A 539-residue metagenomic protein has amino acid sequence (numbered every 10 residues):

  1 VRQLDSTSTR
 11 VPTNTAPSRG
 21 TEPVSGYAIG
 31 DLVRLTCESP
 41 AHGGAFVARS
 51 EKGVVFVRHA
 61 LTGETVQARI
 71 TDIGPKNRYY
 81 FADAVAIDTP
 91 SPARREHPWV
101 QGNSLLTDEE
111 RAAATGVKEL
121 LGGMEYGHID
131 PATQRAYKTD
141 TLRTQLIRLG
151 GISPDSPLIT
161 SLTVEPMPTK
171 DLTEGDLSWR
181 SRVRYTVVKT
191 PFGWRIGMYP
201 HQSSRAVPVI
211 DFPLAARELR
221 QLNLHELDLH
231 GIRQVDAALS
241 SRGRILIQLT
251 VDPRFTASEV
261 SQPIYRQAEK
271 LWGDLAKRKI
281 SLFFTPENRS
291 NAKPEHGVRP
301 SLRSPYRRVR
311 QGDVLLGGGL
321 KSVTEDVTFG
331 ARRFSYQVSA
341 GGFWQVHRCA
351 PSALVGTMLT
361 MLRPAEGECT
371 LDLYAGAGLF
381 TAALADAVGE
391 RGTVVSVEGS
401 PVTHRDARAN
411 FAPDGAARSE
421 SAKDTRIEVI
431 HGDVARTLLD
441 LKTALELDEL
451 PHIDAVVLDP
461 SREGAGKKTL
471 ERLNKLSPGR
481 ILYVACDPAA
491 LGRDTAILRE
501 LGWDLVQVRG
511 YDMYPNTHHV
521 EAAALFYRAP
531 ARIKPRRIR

Functional and structural regions predicted by a protein language model:
V1-V117, P191, S203: Terminal RNA-binding accessory module
Q3-D31, H42, R254-R539: Rossmann-like S-adenosyl-L-methionine
V24-I29, C37-S39, E174-L177, V187-T190 (+3 more regions): Replace "in large, NTP-powered and nucleic-acid-processing enzymes" with "in large, NTP-powered factors and other
I29, C37, A41-H42, A48-R49 (+9 more regions): Hydrophobic/basic alpha-helical segments enriched in Actinobacteria
D72-G74, V187-K189, L239-S241, P286 (+2 more regions): Short, low-complexity Ser/Thr-rich regulatory SLiMs
V85-I232, D236, R242: Extended interfacial segments that mediate partner engagement and assembly in macromolecular machines
S181, I245, G367-E368: Nucleotide donor/acceptor-binding cores
S203-N288: Internal alpha/beta scaffold segment
